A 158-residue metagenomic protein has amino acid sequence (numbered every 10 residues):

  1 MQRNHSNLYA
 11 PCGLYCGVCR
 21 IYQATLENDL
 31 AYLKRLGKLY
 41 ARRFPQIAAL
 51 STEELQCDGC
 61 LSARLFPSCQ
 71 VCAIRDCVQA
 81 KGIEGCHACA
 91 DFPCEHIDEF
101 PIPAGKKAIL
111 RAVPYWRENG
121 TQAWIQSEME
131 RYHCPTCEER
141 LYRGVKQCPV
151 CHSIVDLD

Functional and structural regions predicted by a protein language model:
M1-H87, D91-E118: Hydrophobic scaffolds flanking metal-cofactor catalytic centers in soluble metalloenzymes
R3, G17, T136, I154-D158: Phosphate/adenylate-binding glycine loop and adjacent helical scaffold
N7, A48, E54, Q122-R140: Ferredoxin-like iron-sulfur electron-transfer modules
C57, C86, C134-C137, C148-C151: Short cysteine-rich clusters marking metal-coordination/redox-active sites
C77, C94, H152-D158: Short Cys/His-rich micro-motifs in 6-15 aa windows
C94, A123-S127, Q147: Broad hydrophobic/π-residue packing in well-ordered secondary structure
